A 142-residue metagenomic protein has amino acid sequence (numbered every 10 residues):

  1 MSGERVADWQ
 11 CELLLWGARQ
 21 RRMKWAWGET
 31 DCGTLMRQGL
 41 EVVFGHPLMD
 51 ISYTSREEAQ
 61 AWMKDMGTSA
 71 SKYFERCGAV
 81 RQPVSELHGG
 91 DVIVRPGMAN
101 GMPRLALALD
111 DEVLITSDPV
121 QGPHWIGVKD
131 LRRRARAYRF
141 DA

Functional and structural regions predicted by a protein language model:
M1-T68: N-terminal capping segments
G3, F74, R139-D141: Compositionally biased, intrinsically disordered low-complexity regions enriched in proline and serine
L13-L15, L35, L40, L48 (+4 more regions): Generic detector of leucine side chains in alpha-helical contexts
R56-V128: ...with weaker cross-activation on analogous glycine-rich loops/strands in unrelated enzymes
H124-A142: Glycine- and charge-enriched low-complexity intrinsically disordered segments
